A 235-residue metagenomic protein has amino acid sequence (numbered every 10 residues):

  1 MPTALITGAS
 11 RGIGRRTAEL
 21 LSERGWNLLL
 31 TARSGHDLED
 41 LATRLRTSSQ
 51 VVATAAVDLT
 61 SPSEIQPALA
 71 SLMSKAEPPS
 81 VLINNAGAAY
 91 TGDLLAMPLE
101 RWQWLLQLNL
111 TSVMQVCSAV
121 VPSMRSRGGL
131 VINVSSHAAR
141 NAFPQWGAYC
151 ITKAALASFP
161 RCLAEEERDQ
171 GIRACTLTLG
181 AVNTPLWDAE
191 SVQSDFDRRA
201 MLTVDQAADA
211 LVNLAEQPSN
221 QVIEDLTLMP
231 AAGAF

Functional and structural regions predicted by a protein language model:
S10-R11: Conserved glycine-rich cofactor-binding loop
R24-L41: Conserved glycine-rich Rossmann-like NAD(P)H-binding loop of the short-chain dehydrogenase/reductase
D93-L94, R101-Q103: Substrate-binding pocket helix/loop in short-chain dehydrogenase/reductase
C117, T152: Active-site helix of classical SDR
S136: Residue(s) in the substrate-gating loop at a strand-loop-helix junction that position the organic substrate next
N141, C162-I172: Active-site-adjacent segment of SDR/Rossmann-fold oxidoreductases
T176, S194-F235: C-terminal helical subdomain
